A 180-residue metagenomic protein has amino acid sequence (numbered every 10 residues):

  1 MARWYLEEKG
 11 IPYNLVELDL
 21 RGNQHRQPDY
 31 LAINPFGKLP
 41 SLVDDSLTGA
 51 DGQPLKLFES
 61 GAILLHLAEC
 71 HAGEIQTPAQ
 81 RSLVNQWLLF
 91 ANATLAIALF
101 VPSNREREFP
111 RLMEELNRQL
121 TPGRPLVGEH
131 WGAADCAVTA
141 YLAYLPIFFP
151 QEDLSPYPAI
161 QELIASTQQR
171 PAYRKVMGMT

Functional and structural regions predicted by a protein language model:
M1-R111, N117: GST-like domain detector, emphasizing the conserved glutathione-binding G-site in the N-terminal thioredoxin-like
R3, I11, P28, T139-L142 (+2 more regions): Intrinsically disordered, low-complexity segments enriched in small/polar residues
E8, D44, T167-Y173: Intrinsic structural disorder
R21, R174-V176: Hydrophobic, well-ordered secondary-structure segments that either form specific early membrane-associated helices used
F36, C70, P122-G123, R170: Structured helix-beta-strand junction loops
W87-Q169, V176: GST-like fold's C-terminal all-alpha helical module
G178-T180: Terminal-tail/helix-coil boundary detector
